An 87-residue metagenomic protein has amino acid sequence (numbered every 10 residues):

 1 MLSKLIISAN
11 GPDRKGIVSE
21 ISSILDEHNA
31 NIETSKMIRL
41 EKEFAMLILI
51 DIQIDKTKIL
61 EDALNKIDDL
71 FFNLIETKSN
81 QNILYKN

Functional and structural regions predicted by a protein language model:
M1-N87: A conserved regulatory-domain signal marking ACT and ACT-like small-molecule sensing domains and adjacent regulatory
